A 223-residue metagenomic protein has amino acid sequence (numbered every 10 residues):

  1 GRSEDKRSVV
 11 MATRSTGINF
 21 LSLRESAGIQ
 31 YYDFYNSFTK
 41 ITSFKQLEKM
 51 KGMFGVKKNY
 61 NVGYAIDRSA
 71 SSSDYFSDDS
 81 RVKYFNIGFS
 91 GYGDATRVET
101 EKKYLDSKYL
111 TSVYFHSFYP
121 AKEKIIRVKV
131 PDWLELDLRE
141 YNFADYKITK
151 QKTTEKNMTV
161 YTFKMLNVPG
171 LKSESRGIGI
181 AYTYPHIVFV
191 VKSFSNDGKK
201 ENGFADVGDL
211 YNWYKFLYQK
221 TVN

Functional and structural regions predicted by a protein language model:
G1-T221: Beta-strand-rich, non-transmembrane domain signature
